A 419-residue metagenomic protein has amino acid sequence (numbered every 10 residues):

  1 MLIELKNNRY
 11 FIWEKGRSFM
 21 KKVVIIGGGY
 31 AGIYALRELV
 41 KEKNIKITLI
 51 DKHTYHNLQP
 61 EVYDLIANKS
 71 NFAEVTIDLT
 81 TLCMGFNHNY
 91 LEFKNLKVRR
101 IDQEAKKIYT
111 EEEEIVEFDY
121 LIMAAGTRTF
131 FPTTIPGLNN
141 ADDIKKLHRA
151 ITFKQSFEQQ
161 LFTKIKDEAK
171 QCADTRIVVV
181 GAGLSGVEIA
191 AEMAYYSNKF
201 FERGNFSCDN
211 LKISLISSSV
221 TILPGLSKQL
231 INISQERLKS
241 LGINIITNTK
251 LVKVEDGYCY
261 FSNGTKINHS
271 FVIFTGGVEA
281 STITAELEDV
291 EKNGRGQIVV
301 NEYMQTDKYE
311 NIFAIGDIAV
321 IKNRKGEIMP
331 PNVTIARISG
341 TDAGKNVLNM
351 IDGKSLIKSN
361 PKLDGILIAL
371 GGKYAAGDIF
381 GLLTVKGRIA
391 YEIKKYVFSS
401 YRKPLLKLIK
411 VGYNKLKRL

Functional and structural regions predicted by a protein language model:
I3-F19: Short, Lys/Arg-enriched N-terminal segments with co-localized hydrophobic residues within the first ~10-30 amino acids
E14-M20, L91-R176, I273: FAD-binding core/adjacent interface of flavoenzyme oxidoreductases
M20-E92, E188-G225: Beta1-alpha1 glycine-rich phosphate/pyrophosphate-binding loop at the start of Rossmann-like nucleotide-binding domains
N89-L96, R100, S197-V300: A Rossmann-like FAD-binding core segment of flavoenzymes
N139-E168, K266-I338: FAD-site-proximal beta/loop scaffold in flavoenzymes
S156-C208: Rossmann-like NAD(P)H-binding beta-loop-alpha module
I321-P361, L367-I368: A conserved FAD-binding loop/helix module that cradles the flavin
G372-L419: C-terminal auxiliary extensions adjacent to catalytic cores
